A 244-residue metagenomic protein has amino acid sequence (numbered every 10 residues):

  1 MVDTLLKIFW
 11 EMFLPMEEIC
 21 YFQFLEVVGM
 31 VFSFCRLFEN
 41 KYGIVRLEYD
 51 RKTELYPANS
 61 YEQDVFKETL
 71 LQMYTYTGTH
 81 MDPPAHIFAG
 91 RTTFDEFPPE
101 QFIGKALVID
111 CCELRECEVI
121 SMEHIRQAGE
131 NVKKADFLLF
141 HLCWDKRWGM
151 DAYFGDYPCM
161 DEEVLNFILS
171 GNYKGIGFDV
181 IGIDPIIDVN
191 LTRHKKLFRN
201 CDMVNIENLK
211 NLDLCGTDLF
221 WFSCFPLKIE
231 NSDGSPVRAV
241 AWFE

Functional and structural regions predicted by a protein language model:
V2-F9, F13-E244: Active-/binding-site microenvironments in catalytic and ligand-binding cores
